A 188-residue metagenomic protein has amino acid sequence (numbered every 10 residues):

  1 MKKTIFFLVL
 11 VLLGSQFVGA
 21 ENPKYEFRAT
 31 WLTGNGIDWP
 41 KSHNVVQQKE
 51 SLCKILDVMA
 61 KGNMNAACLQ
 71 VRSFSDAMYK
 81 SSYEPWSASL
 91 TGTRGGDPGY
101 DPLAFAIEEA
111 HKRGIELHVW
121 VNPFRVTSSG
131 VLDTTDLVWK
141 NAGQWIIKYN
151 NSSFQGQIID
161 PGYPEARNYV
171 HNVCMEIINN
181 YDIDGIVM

Functional and structural regions predicted by a protein language model:
T4-G14: Sec-dependent N-terminal signal peptides
L8, G34, V71: Residues that line or immediately flank small-molecule/substrate-binding pockets and catalytic motifs
V18-E21: Boundary at the C-terminal end of the N-terminal hydrophobic targeting segment
Y25-A29, M64-F74, P102-N150, G185-V187: Glycine-rich, aromatic-flanked loop segments that form ligand/cofactor-binding clefts across common enzyme folds
Y25-F27, W31-E50, F124-Y181: Active-site-adjacent "subsite" loops/lids of carbohydrate-active enzymes
H43-G62, S89-R113, Y169: Aromatic- and glycine-enriched glycan-recognition loops and surfaces that form the carbohydrate-binding subsites
E50-A77, N180-Y181: Catalytic domains of carbohydrate-active enzymes, especially glycoside hydrolases
L69-R94: Glycine-rich, proline-tolerant flexible connector loops at the mouths of alpha/beta enzymes
